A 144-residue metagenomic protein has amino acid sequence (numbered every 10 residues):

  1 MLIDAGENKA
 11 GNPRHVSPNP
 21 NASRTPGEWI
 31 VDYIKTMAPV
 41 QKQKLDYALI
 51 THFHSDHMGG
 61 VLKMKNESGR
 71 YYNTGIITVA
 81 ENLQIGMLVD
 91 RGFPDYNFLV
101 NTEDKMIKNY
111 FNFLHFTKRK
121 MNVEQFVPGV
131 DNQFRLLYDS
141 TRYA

Functional and structural regions predicted by a protein language model:
M1-K44: Conserved beta-strand hairpin/beta-sheet module of binuclear metal-dependent hydrolase folds, prominently
D4, H52, L88: Divalent metal-coordination and catalytic microenvironments
E7-A10, H52-H57, F93-N97: Solvent-exposed loop/turn segments at secondary-structure junctions within structured extracellular/periplasmic domains
Y33-T36, V40-Y47, M58-A144: Flexible, acidic/histidine-containing loops and adjacent segments that form or flank the divalent-metal
